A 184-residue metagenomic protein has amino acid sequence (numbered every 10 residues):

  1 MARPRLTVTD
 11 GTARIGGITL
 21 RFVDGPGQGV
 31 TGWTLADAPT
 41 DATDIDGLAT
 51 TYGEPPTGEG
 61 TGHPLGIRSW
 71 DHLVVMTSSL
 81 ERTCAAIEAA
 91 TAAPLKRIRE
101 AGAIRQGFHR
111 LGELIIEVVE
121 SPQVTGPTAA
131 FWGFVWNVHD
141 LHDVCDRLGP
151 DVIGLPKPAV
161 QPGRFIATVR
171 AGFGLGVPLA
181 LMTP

Functional and structural regions predicted by a protein language model:
M1-V8: Short Lys/Arg-enriched alpha/beta "domain-start" segment
A2, E88, C145-G149: Class I S-adenosyl-L-methionine
V8-S69, K96-Q123, G149-P184: Vicinal oxygen chelate
V30-T31, A129-W132: Eukaryotic phosphotyrosine signaling hubs
T34, V74-M76, V135: Residues within well-ordered beta-strands of beta-sheet-rich folds
A38-T40, S78-L80, N137-H142: Helix N-cap motif at beta-to-alpha junctions
L65-E100: Hydrophobic, aromatic-enriched interface-forming segments
A85-A86, G107, E117-T125, F134-H139 (+1 more regions): A structural feature that tracks compact, well-ordered secondary-structure segments with a strong bias toward
